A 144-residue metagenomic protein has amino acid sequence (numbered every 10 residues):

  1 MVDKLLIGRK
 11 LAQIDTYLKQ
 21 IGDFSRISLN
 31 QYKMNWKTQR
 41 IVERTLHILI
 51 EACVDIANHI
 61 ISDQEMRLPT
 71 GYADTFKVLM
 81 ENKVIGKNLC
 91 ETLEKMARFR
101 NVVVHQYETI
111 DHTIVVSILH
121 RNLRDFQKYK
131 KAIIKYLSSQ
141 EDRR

Functional and structural regions predicted by a protein language model:
M1-R144: Solvent-exposed interaction patches of small proteins and small membrane subunits
